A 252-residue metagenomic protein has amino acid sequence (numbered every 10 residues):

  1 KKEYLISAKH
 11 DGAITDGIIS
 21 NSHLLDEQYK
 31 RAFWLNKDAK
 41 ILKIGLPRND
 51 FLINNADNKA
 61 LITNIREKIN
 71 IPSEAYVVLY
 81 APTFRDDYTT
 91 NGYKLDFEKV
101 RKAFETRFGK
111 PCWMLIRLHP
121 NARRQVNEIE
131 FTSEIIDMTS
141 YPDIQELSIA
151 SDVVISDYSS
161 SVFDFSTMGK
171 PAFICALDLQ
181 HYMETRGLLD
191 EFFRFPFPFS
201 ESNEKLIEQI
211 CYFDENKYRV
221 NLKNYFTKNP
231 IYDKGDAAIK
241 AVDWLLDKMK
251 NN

Functional and structural regions predicted by a protein language model:
K1-N55: Active-site and donor-binding regions of nucleotide-sugar-utilizing enzymes
D16, Y76, D152: Conserved acidic residues
I18, V154-I155, A172: Short, well-ordered beta-strand core segments
N21-L24, L118-P120, Y158, S202: Helix N-cap/beta->alpha junction signal
I44-E128, D233, I239: Conserved catalytic-core segment of nucleotide-activated headgroup transferases in glycan assembly
L115, P120-F163: Donor nucleotide-activated moiety binding/catalytic core segment of transferases that use nucleotide-activated donors
I129-S133, S160-P230: Catalytic binding pocket for nucleotide-activated donors in carbohydrate/polymer assembly enzymes
D233-N252: C-terminal alpha-helical cap of glycosyltransferases
